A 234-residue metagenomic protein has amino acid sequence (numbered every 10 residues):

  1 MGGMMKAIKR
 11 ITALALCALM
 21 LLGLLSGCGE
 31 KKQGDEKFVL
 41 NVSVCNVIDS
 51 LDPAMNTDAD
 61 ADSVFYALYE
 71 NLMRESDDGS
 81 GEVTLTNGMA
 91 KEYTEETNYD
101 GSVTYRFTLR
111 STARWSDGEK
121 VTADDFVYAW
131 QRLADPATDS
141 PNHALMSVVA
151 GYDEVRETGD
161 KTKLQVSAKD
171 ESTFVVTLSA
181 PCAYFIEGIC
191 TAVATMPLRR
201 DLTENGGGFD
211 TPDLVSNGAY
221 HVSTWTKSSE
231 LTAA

Functional and structural regions predicted by a protein language model:
M1-L40, S50-P53: Short, low-complexity disordered leader/linker segments with a strong preference for bacterial N-terminal type II
Q33-E36, I48-M55, E75, S80-T84 (+3 more regions): Short, solvent-exposed loop/turn elements at domain surfaces
E36-N46, T104-F107, F126-A129, F174-V175 (+2 more regions): Short, well-ordered beta-strand elements
S43-N98, V215: N-terminal lobe/hinge region of extracytoplasmic solute-binding protein
T57, E92-L145: Aromatic- and charge-enriched surface segment that lines or borders ligand/interaction sites
M73-D77, S111-R114, Q131-D139, P181-A183 (+2 more regions): Sec-exported extracytoplasmic/periplasmic mature domains
D77-S80, L178-A234: Gly/Pro-rich hinge or "lid" segments in bacterial periplasmic/extracellular proteins
D125-V127, P141-R200, T224-T226: Surface-exposed binding/hinge segments that line and control ligand-binding clefts or catalytic entry sites
